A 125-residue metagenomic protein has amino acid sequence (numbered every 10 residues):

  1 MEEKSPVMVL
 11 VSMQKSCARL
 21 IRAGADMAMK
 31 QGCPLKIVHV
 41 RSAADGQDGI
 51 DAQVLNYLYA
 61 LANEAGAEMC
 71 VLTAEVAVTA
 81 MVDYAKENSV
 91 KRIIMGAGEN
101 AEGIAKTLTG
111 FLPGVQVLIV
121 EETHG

Functional and structural regions predicted by a protein language model:
E2-I50, L61-N63, N88: Small/aliphatic-rich secondary-structure junction motif
L10-Q14, A74, M95-E99: Structural motif
R22-G24, M81-Y84, I104-L108: A short acidic, amphipathic alpha-helical/loop segment
D51-L61, G103-L112: Short, aromatic/basic amphipathic alpha-helical patches
A65-R92, G110, G114, I119: Structural beta-alpha unit
G96-G125: Gly/Ser-rich helix-loop-strand patches that form or flank binding pockets for ribonucleotide-derived cofactors
